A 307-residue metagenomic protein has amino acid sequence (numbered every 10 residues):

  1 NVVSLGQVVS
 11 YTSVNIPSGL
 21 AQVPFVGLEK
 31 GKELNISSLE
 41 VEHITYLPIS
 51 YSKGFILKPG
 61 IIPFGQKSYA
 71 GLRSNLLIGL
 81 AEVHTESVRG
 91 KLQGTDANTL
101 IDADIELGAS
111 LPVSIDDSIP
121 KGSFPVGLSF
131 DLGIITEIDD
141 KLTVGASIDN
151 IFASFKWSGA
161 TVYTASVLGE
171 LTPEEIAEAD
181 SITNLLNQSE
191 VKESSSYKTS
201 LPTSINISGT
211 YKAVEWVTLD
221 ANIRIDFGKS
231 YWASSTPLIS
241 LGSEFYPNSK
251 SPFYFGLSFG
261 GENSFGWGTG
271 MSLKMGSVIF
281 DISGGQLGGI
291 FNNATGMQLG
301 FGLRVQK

Functional and structural regions predicted by a protein language model:
N1-V14: Glycine-rich, N-terminal phosphate-binding loop and its surrounding beta-alpha-beta segment
S18, Q22-K307: Outer-membrane beta-barrel porins/channels
